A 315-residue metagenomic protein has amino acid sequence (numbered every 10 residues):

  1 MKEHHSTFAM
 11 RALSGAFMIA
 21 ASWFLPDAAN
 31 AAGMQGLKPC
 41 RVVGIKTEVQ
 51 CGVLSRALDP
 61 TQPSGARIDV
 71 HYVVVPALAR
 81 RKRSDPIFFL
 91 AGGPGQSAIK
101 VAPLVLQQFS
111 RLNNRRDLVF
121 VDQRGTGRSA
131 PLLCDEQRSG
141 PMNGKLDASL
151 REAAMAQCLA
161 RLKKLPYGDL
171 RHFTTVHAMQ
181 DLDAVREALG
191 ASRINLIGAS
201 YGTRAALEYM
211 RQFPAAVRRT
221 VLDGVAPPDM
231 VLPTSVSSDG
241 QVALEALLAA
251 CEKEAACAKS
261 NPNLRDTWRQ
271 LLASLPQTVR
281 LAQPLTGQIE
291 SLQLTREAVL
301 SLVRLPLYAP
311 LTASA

Functional and structural regions predicted by a protein language model:
M1-A9: N-terminal secretory signal peptides that target proteins for export/translocation
H5-S6, D27, C40, A77: Generic low-complexity segments that are intrinsically disordered, proline-rich and/or Lys/Arg-biased
A12-W23: Bacterial N-terminal signal peptides
L25-A31: Sec/Tat signal peptide C-region and signal peptidase I cleavage site
A32-A298: Gly/Pro-rich cap/lid or specificity-loop segments adjacent to the active site
L292-A315: P-loop NTPase catalytic cores that bind/hydrolyze ATP
